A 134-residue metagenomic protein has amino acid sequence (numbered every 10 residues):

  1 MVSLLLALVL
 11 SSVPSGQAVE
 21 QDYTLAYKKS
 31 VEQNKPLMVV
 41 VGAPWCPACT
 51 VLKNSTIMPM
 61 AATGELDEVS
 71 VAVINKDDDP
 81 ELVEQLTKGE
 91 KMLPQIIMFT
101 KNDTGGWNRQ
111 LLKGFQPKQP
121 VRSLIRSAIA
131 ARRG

Functional and structural regions predicted by a protein language model:
M1-G16, G134: N-terminal targeting signals for export/organelle localization
Q17-Q21, I57, A61-E81: Thiol-based oxidoreductase modules, predominantly thioredoxin-like and allied folds used for disulfide exchange
A18-K35: A short beta-strand-turn-helix
N34-L37, G42-W45, M92: Short pre-active-site segment immediately N-terminal to redox-active cysteine/selenocysteine motifs in thiol-based
V41-P44, I74-D77, F99, G114-F115: Active-site-proximal beta-strand/loop segments in catalytic clefts of secreted hydrolases
V41-S55: Conserved redox-active cysteine motifs that mediate thiol-disulfide chemistry, especially di-cysteine Cys-X(1-2)-Cys
E84-K91: Electron-transfer interface patches adjacent to heme c in soluble/periplasmic c-type cytochromes and di-/multiheme
K91-G134: Non-catalytic, surface beta->alpha helical segment in thiol-disulfide oxidoreductase systems
